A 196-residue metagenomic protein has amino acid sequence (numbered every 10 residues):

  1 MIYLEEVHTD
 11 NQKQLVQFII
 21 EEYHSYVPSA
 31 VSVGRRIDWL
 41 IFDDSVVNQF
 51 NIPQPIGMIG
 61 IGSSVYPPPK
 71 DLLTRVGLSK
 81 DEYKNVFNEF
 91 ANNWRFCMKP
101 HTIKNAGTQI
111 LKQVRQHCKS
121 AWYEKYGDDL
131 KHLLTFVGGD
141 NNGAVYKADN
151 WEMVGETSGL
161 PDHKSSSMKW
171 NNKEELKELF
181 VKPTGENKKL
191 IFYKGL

Functional and structural regions predicted by a protein language model:
M1-R35, L40-F42: Short amphipathic alpha-helix that is part of the acyltransferase structural core
S29, V46-F50, K119-G127: Alpha-helix termini
S29-R35, I52, N172-E174: A short catalytic or substrate-binding loop motif that flags glycine-/basic-rich loops and adjacent residues that bind
G34-I59, Y66-P69, G107: Conserved beta-hairpin
L40-F42, L179-P183: Short, well-ordered beta-strand micro-motif
M58-L179: Acyl-donor binding region in acyl/amide transferases
N187-L196: Flexible, glycine-/basic-rich loop-and-beta segments that form/coincide with the SAM-dependent methyltransferase
